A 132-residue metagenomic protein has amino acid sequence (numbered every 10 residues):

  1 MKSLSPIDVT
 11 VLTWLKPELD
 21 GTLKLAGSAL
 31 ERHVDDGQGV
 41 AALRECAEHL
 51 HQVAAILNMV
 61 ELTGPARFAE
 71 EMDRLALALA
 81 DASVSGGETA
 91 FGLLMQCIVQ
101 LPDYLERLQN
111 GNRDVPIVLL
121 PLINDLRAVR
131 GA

Functional and structural regions predicted by a protein language model:
M1-V9, S83-A132: Structural secondary-structure packing elements that flank or coincide with functional cores
S3-E48: Long, amphipathic alpha-helical coiled-coil segments characteristic of histidine-phosphotransfer scaffolds
V11-L15, Q38, I56-T63, T89: A ubiquitous short alpha-helical element
W14, G21, E48, A55 (+2 more regions): DHp/HisKA dimerization-phosphoacceptor four-helix bundle of two-component histidine kinases and homologous
L23, G27-L30, V34, A54-E61 (+4 more regions): A structural signal for well-ordered alpha-helices, especially hydrophobic packing surfaces of coiled-coils
A42-C46, M59-L75, T89-C97: Short, well-ordered alpha-helical segments that carry or flank key catalytic/ligand-binding motifs at enzyme/regulatory
H49, F68-A69, L108, L119: Alpha-helical solenoid repeat scaffolds, predominantly canonical TPR units
E71-A78, I117-I123: Long amphipathic alpha-helical coiled-coil segments
